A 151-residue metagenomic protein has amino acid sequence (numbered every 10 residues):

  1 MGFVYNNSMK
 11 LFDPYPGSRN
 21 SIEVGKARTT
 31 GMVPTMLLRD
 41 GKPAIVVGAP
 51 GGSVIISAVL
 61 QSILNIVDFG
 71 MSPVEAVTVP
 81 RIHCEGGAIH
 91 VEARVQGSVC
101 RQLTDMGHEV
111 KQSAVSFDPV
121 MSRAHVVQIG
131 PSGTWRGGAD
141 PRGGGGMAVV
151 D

Functional and structural regions predicted by a protein language model:
M1-V115: Proteins synthesized as precursors that undergo proteolytic processing into mature forms
R94-D151: Cofactor-centric catalytic regions
